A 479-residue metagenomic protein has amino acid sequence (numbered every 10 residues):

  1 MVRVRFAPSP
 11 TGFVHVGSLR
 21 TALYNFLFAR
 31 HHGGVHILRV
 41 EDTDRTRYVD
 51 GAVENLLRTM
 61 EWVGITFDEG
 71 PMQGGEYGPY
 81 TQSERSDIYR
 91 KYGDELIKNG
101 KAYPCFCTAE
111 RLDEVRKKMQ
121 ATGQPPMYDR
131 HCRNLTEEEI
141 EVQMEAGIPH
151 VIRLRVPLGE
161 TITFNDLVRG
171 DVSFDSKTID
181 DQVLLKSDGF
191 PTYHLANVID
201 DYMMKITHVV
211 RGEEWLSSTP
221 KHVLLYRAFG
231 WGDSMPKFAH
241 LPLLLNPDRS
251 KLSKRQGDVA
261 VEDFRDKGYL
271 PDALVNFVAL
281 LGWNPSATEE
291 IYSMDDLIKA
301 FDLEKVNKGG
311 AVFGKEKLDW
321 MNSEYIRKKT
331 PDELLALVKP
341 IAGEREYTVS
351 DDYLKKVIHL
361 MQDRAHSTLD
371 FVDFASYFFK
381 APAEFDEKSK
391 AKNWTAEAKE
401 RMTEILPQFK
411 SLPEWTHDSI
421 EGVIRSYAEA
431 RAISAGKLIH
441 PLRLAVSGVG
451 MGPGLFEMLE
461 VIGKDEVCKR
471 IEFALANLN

Functional and structural regions predicted by a protein language model:
M1-A121, S218-D233: N-terminal Rossmann-like or analogous alpha/beta NTP/dinucleotide-binding catalytic cores that position adenine
R5-P10, L38-D42, M204-V210, V259 (+2 more regions): Glycine- and acidic
N25, L56, L96, G100 (+8 more regions): Residue-level signal for inorganic ion chemistry
E54, P220-V223, D295, G422-R425 (+4 more regions): A generic structural signal for well-ordered alpha-helical surface patches
Q73, K118-G123, E138-G147, I291 (+4 more regions): Short, glycine- and charge-enriched coil/turn segments that flank and shape catalytic ligand pockets
E95-K98, Y103-H240, L245-L252, A260 (+1 more regions): Active-site cores that bind ATP or allylic diphosphates and position pyrophosphate for catalysis
S217, F229-G232, K237-F385, K392 (+1 more regions): Catalytic adenosine-cofactor/nucleotide-binding cores of aminoacyl-tRNA synthetases and other
L335, K390-V446, M451: C-terminal accessory/binding modules appended to enzymatic or scaffolding proteins
